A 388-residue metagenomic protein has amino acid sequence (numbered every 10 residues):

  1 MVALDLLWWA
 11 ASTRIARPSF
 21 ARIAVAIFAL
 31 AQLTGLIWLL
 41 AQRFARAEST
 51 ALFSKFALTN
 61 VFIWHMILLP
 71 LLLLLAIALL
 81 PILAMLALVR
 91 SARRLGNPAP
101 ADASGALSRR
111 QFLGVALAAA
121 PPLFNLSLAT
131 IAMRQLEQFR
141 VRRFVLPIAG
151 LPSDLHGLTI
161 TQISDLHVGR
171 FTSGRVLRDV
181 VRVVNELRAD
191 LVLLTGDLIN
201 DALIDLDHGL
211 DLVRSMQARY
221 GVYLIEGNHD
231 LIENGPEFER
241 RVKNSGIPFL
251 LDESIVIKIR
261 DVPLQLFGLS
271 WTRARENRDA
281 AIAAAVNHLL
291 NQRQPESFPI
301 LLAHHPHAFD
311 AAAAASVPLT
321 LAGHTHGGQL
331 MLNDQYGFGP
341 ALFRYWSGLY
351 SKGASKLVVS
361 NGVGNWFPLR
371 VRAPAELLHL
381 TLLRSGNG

Functional and structural regions predicted by a protein language model:
M1-E137, N387: Non-catalytic terminal accessory segments
R142, P147-G388: Soluble catalytic domains of enzymes that build or remodel membrane lipids, polysaccharides, and related
